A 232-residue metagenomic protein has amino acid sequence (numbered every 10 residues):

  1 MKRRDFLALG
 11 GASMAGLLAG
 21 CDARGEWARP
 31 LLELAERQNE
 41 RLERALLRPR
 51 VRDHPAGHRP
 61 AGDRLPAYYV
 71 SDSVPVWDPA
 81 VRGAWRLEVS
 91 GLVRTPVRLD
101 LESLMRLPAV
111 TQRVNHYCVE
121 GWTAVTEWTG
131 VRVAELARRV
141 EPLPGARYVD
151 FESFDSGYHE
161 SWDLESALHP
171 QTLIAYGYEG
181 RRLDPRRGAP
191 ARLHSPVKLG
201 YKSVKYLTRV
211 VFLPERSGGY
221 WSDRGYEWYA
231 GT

Functional and structural regions predicted by a protein language model:
M1-M14, L193: N-terminal secretory signal peptides and thylakoid transit peptides that target proteins across membranes
M14-A15, E141: Residue-level detector of secondary-structure transition/capping positions
A19-G20: C-terminal motif of bacterial Sec signal peptides marking the signal peptidase cleavage site
A23-T232: Structured, non-membrane catalytic/scaffold regions adjacent to prosthetic-group chemistry
